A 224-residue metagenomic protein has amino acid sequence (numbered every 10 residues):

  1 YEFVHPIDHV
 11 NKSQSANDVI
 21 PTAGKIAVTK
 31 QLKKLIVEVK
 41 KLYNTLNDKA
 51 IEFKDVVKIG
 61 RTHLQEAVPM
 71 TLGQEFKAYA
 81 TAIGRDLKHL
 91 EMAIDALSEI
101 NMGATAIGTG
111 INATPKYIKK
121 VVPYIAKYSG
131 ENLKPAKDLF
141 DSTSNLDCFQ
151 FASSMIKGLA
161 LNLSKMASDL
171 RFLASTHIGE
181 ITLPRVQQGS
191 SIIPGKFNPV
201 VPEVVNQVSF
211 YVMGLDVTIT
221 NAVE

Functional and structural regions predicted by a protein language model:
Y1-E224: Conserved, well-structured ligand/cofactor-binding cores
